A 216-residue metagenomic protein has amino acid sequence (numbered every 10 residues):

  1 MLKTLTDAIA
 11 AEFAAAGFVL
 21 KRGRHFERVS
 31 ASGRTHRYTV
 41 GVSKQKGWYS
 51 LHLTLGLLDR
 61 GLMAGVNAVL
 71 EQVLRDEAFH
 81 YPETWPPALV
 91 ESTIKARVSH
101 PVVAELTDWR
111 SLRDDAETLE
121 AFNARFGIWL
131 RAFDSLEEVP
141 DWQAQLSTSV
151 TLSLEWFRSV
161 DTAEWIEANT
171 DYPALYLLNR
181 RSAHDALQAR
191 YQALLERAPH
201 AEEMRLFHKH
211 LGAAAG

Functional and structural regions predicted by a protein language model:
M1-K21: Amphipathic alpha-helical segments
M1-T6, E27-G216: Intrinsically disordered, low-complexity regulatory regions enriched in serine/threonine/proline and acidic residues
G17-A31: A short acidic/basic microdomain associated with nuclease active sites
